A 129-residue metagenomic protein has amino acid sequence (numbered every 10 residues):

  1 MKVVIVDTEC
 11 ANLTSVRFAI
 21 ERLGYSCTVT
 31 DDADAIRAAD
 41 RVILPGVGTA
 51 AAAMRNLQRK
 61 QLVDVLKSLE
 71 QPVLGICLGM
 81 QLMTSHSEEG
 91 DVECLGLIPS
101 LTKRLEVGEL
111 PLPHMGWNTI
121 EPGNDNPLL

Functional and structural regions predicted by a protein language model:
M1-V4: Extreme N-terminal starter segment of soluble prokaryotic enzymes
D7-T8: Acidic di-acidic motifs
G24: Short glycine-rich hinge loops at helix-strand junctions in the catalytic core of two-component histidine kinases
C27-A38: Short acidic low-complexity segments
R37-G46: Short acidic/histidine-rich motifs immediately flanking catalytic phosphotransfer sites in two-component signaling
G48-N118: Cysteine-nucleophile active-site neighborhood
W117-L129: Catalytic beta-strand/loop cores that center a nucleophilic Ser/Cys/Thr and support acyl-enzyme chemistry
